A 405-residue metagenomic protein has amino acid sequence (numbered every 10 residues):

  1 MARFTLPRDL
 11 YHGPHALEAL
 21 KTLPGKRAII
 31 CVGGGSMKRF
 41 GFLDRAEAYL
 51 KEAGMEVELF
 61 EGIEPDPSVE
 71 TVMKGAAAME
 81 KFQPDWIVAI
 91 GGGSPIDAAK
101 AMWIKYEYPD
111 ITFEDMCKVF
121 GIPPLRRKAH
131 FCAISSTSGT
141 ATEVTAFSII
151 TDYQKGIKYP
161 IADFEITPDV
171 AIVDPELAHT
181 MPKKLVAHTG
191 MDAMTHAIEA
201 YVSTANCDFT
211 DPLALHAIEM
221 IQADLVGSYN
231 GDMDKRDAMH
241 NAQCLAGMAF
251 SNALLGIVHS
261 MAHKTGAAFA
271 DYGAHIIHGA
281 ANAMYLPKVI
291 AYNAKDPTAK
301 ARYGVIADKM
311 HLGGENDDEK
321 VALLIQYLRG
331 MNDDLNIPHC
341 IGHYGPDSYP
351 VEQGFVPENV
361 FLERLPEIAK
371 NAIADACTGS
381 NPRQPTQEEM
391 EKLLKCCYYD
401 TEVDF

Functional and structural regions predicted by a protein language model:
M1-W86, I341: ATP/NTP phosphate-donor binding region
G34-G35, T137, V289: Residue-level signal for short, function-critical loop segments
K74-A76, P95-P109, V144-T145: Short Gly/Thr/Asp-enriched flexible loops that form oxyanion-binding sites at enzyme active sites
P84-K100, S136-T142, H275-I276: Glycine/serine-rich anion-binding loops at beta->alpha junctions that coordinate negatively charged ligand groups
E107-D208, A301-V305: A glycine/threonine-rich phosphate-anchoring loop and its flanking beta-alpha core in nucleotide/phosphate-binding
A200-Y327: Active-site segments that bind and position negatively charged phosphate/pyrophosphate groups
A307-F405: C-terminal charged capping/lid subdomain of soluble metabolic enzymes
